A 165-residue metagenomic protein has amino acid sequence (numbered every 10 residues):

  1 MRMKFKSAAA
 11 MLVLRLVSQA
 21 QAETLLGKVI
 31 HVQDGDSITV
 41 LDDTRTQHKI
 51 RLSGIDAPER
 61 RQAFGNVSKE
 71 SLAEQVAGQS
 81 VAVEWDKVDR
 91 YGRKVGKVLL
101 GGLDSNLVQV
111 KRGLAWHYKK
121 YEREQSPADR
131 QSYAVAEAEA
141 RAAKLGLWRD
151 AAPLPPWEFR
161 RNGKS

Functional and structural regions predicted by a protein language model:
R2-A10, L16-S165: Small beta-barrel nucleic-acid-binding modules, primarily SNase/OB-fold domains and secondarily Tudor-like barrels
